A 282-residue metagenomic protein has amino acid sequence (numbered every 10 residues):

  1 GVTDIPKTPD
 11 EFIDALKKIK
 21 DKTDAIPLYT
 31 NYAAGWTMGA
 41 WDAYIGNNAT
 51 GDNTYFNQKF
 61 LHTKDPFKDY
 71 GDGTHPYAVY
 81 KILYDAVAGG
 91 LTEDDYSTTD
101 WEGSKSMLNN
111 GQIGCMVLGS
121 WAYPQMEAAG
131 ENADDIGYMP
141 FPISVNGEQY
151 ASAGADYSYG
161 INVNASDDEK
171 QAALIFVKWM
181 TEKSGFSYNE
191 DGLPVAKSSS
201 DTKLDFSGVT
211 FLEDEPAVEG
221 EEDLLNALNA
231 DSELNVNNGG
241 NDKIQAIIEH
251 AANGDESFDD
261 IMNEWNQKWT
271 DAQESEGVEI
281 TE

Functional and structural regions predicted by a protein language model:
G1-I5, G89-L91: Aromatic-glycine-rich donor-binding/catalytic loop that engages nucleotide-sugar donors across glycosyltransferases
T8-A15, T37-W41, P76-L83, S104 (+7 more regions): Stable alpha-helical elements in mature extracytoplasmic
I13-D65, I113: Extracytoplasmic/periplasmic solute-binding protein
D14-D21, E102-M116, A246-G254: Short helices/loops that flank or line small-molecule/ion binding pockets
D14-K18, F60-Y96: Glycine-centered hinge/linker elements that transmit conformational signals in sensory and ligand-binding systems
K22-I26, Q58-D69, A88-G89, A155-G160 (+1 more regions): Flexible glycine/proline-enriched surface loops and loop-helix/loop-strand junctions
A40-W41, N48-G51, A78-E169: Extracytoplasmic/periplasmic substrate-binding proteins
G119-N132, S144-K243, E276-E282: C-terminal lobe and pocket-closing loops of periplasmic/extracytoplasmic Venus-flytrap solute-binding proteins
